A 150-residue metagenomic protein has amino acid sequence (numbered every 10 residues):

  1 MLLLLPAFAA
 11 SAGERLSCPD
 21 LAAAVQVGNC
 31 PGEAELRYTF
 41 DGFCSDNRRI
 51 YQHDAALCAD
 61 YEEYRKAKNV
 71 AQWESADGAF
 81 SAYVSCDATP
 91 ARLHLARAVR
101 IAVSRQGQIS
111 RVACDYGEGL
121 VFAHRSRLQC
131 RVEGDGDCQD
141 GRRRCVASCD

Functional and structural regions predicted by a protein language model:
P6-A9: N-terminal signal peptide c-region/cleavage motif recognized by signal peptidases
G13-D150: Mitochondrial intermembrane space
